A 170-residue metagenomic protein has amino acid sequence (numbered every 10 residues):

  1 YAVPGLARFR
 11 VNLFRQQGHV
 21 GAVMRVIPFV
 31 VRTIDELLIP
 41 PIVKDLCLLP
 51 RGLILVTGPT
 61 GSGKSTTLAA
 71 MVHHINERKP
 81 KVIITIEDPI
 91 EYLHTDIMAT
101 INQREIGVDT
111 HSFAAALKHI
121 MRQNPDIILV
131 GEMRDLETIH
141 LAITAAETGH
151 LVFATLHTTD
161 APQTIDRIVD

Functional and structural regions predicted by a protein language model:
Y1-D170: Short, flexible helix-loop junctions that flank or precede catalytic/ligand sites
